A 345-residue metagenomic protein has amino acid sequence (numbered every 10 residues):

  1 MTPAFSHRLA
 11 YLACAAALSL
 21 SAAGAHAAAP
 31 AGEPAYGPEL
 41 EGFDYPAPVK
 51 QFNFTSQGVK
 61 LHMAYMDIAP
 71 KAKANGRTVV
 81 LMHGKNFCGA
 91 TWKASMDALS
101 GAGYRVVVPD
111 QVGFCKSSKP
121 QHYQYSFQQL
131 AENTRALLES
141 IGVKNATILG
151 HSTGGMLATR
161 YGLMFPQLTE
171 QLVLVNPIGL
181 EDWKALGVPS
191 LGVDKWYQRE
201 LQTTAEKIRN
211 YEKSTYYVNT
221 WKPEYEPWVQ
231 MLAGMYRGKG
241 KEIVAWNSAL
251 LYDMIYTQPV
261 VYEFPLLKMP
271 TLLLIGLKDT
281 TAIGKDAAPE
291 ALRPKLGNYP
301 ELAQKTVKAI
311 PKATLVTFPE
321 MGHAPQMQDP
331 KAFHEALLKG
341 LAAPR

Functional and structural regions predicted by a protein language model:
Y11-S21: Bacterial N-terminal signal peptides
P38-P70: N-terminal cap/lid segment of alpha/beta-hydrolase-fold proteins
F52, R237-K308: Conserved serine/cysteine hydrolase catalytic core
T55-V59, M66-A72, G101, Q111-L149 (+2 more regions): Active-site loop/oxyanion-hole signature of alpha/beta-hydrolase fold enzymes
Q57, L61, M66-K116, A336: Conserved HGGG/HGGXW glycine-rich cap/lid loop of the alpha/beta-hydrolase fold
T159, L163, L172-T203: Flexible "cap/lid" loop of the alpha/beta hydrolase fold
T203-E263: Conserved alpha/beta-hydrolase catalytic His-Asp/Glu region
P300-R345: Catalytic active-site module of serine/aspartate enzymes centered on a nucleophile-bearing elbow/loop
